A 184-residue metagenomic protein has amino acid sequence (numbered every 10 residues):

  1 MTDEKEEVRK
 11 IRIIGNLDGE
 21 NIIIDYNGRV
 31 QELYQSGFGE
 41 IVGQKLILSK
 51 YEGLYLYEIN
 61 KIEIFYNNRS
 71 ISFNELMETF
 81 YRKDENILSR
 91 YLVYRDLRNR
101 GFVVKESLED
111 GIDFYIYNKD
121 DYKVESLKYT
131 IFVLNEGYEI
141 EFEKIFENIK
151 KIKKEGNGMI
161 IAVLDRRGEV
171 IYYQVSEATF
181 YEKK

Functional and structural regions predicted by a protein language model:
M1-K184: Long Lys/Arg-rich low-complexity intrinsically disordered regions in nucleic-acid-associated proteins
